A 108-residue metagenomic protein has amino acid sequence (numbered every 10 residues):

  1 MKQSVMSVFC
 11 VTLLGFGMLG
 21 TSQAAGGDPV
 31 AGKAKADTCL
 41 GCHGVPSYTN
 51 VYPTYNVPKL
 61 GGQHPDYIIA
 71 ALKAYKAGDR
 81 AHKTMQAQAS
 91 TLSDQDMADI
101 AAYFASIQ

Functional and structural regions predicted by a protein language model:
M1-F9: Bacterial N-terminal signal peptides that target proteins for export
F9-G17: Bacterial N-terminal signal peptides
L19-A24: Sec/Tat signal peptide C-region and signal peptidase I cleavage site
A25-G26, K35, T49, A101-F104 (+1 more regions): General marker for long, soluble alpha-helical cores
P29, K33, G44-A74, Q86 (+1 more regions): Gly/Gly-Pro-rich "capping" loops immediately C-terminal to redox-active cysteine motifs in periplasmic/lumenal
D37-V45, I100: The canonical Cys-X-X-Cys-His
D66, Y75-R80, Q88-Q108: C-terminal capping alpha-helices of c-type cytochrome domains
